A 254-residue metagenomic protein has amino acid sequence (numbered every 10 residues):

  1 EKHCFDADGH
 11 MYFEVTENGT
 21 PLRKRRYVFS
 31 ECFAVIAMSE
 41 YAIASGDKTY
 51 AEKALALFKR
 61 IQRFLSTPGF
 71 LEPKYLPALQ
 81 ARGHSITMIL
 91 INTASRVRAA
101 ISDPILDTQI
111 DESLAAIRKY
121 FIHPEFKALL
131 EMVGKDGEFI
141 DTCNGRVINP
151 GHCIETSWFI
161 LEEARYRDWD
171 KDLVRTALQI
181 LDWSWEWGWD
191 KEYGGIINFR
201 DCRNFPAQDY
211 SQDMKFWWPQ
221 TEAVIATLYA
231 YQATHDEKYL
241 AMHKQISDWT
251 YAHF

Functional and structural regions predicted by a protein language model:
E1-F254: Glycan-recognition and catalytic cores of secretory/periplasmic carbohydrate-active enzymes
